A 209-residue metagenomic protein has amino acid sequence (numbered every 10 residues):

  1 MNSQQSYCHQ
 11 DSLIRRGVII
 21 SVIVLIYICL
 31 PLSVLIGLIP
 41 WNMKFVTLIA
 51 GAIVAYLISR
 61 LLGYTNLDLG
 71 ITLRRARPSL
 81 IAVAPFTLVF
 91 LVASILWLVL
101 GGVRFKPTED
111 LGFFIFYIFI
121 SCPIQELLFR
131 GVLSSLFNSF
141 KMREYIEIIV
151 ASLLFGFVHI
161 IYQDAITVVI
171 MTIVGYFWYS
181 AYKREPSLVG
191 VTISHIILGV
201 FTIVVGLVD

Functional and structural regions predicted by a protein language model:
M1-N66, P78, I203-D209: N-terminal, membrane-interfacial amphipathic/helix-forming hydrophobic leader that caps and precedes the first
G17-S21, F45, S79-A84, I115 (+3 more regions): Hydrophobic alpha-helical transmembrane segments
V24-S33, L88-W97, S152-I160, I197-L207: Aromatic-anchored segments of alpha-helical transmembrane domains
S33-K44, Y64-C122, L127, S139: Juxtamembrane helix-loop-helix connectors linking adjacent transmembrane helices in multi-pass membrane enzymes
F45-V54, L111-F116, I124, L128 (+1 more regions): Membrane-embedded alpha-helical segments of multi-pass membrane proteins, especially the transmembrane helices
A76-P78, P107-L111, F140-I146, D164-A165 (+1 more regions): Membrane-helix interface segments
L127-V150, S180-S187: Membrane-interface helix/loop boundary segments of multi-pass membrane proteins
T167-D209: Functionally important transmembrane alpha-helices
